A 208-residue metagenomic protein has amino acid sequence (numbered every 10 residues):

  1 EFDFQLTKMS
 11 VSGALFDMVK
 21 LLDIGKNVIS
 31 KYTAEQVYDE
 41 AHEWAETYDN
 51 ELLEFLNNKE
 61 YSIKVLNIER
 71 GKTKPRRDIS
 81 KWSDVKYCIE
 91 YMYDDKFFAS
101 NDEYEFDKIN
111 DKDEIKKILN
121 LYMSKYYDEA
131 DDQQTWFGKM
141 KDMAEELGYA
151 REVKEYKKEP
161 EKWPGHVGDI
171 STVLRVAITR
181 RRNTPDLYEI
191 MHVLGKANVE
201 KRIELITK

Functional and structural regions predicted by a protein language model:
E1-Y104, T179-K208: Catalytic adenosine-cofactor/nucleotide-binding cores of aminoacyl-tRNA synthetases and other
K20, V37, C88, W136 (+1 more regions): Residue-level detector of well-ordered alpha-helical segments, enriched for hydrophobic/aromatic packing positions
K31-E35, I109-D113, A130-Q134, P164 (+1 more regions): Generic detection of long, well-ordered alpha-helical segments
E51-V65, R70-I79, D128-Q134, G148-H166: Intrinsically disordered, low-complexity coil segments
F106-A150: Long, amphipathic alpha-helical coiled-coil segments characteristic of histidine-phosphotransfer scaffolds
K141-K208: Charged substrate- and nucleic-acid-binding regions of tRNA-handling and nucleotidyl-transfer enzymes, centered on
